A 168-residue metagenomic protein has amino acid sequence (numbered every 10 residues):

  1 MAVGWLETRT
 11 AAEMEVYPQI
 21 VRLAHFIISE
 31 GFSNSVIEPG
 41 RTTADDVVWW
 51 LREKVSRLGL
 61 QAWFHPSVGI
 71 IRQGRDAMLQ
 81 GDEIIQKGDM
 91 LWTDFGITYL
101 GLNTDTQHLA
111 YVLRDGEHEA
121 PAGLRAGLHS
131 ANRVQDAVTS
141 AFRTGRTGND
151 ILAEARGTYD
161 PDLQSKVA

Functional and structural regions predicted by a protein language model:
M1-A168: Active-site neighborhoods and metal-handling regions in enzymes and metal-associated proteins
